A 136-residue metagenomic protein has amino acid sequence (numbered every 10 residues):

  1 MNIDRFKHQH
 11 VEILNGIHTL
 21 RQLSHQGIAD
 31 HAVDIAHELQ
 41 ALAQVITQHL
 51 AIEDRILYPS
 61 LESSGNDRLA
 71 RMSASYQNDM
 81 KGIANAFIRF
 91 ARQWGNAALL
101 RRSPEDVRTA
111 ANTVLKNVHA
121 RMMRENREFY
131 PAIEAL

Functional and structural regions predicted by a protein language model:
M1-L136: Small-residue-biased structural context
